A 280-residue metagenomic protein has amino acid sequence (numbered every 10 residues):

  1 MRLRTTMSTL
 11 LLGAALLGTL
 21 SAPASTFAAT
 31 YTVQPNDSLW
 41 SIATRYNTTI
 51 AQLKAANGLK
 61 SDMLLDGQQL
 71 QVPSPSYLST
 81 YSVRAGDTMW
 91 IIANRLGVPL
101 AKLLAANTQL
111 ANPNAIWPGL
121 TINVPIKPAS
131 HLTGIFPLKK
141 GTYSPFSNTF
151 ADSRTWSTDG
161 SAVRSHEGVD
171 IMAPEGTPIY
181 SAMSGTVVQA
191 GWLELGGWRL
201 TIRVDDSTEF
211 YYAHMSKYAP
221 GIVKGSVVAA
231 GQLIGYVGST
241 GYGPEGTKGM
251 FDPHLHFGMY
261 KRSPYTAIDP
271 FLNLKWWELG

Functional and structural regions predicted by a protein language model:
M1-T26: Sec-dependent N-terminal signal peptides of Gram-positive bacterial secreted proteins and lipoproteins
A24-N47, A51, Q68-G97: Primarily a LysM-type cell-wall glycan-binding module
N57-G58, T108-Q109, T208-G231: Short histidine-centered loop motifs in beta-beta connectors
L70, I122, R199-I202, A229-T247: Short hydrophobic beta/alpha edge segments that flank linear recognition/processing sites
W117-W198, A230, G243, I268: Surface-exposed, glycine-biased beta-strand/turn segments
G134-F136, G141-T142, K224, M250-G280: Acidic, glycine-rich catalytic/binding loops that coordinate metals and/or anionic ligands
S181-G221, E245-P253: Zn2+-dependent peptidoglycan hydrolase active-site motif and core
